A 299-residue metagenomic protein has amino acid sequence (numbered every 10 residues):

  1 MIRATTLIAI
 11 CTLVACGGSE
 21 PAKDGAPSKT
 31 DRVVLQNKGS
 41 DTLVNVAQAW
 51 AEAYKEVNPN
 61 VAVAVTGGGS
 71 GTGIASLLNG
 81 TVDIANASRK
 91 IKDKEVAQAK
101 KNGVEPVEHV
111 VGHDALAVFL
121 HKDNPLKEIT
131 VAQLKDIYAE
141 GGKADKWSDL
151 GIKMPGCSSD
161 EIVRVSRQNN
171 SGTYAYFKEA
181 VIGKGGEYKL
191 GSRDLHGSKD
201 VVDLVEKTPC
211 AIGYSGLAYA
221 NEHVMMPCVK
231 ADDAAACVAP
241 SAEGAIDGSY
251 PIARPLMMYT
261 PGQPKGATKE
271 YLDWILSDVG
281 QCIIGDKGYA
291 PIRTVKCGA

Functional and structural regions predicted by a protein language model:
M1-V14: Sec-dependent bacterial lipoprotein signal peptides
C16-D114, F119-A299: Exported/periplasmic ABC-transporter solute-binding proteins
